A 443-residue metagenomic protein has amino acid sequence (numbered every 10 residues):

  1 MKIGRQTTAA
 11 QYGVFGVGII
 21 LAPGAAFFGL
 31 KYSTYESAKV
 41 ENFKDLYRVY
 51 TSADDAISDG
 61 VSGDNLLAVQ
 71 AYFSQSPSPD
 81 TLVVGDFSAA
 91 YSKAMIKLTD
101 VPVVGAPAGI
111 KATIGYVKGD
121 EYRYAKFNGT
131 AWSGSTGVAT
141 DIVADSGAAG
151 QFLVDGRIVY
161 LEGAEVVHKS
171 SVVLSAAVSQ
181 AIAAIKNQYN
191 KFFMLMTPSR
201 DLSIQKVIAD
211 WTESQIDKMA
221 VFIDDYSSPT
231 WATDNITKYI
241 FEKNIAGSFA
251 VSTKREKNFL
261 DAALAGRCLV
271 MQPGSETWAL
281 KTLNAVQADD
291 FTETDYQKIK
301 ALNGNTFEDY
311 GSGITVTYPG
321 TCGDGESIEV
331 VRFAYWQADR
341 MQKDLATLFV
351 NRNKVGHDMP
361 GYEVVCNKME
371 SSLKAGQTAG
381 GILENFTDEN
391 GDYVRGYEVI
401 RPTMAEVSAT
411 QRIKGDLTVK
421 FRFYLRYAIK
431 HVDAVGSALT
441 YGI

Functional and structural regions predicted by a protein language model:
M1-I443: Surface-exposed assembly/interface segments
